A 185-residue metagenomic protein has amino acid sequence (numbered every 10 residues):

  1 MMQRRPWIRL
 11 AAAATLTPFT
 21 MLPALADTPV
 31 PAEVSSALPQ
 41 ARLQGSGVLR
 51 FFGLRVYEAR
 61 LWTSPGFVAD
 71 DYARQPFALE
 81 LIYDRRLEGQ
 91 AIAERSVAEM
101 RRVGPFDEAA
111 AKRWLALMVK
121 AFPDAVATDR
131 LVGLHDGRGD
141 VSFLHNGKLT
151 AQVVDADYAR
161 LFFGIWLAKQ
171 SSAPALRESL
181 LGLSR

Functional and structural regions predicted by a protein language model:
R4-I8: N-terminal export leaders
A12-L16: Hydrophobic helical h-region of N-terminal Sec-dependent signal peptides in bacterial secretory/periplasmic proteins
T20-P23: N-terminal signal peptide c-region/cleavage motif recognized by signal peptidases
L25-R185: Terminal leader/tail segments of proteins
